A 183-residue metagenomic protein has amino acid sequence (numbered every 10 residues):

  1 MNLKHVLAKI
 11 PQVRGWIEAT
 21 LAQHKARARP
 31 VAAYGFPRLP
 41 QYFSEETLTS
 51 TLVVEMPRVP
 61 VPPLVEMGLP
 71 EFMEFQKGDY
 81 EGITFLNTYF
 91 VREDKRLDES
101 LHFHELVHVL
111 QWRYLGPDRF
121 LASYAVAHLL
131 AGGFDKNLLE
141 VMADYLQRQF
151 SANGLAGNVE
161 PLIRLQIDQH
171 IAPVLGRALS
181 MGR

Functional and structural regions predicted by a protein language model:
K4-A8, W16-T49, E71-Y80, T84 (+2 more regions): Metalloprotease/metallohydrolase-associated module, dominated by Zn2+-dependent proteases
S50-V59: Short linear loop/turn motifs
E55, N87, R92-D94: Pocket-edge structural micro-motifs
R58-F75: Charged, often glycine-rich, active-site loop that binds/positions anionic groups
F85, V91, H102-V107: Polar-ligand-bearing catalytic/cofactor-coordination segments of membrane-embedded or membrane-tethered inner-membrane
D94-K95, L106-S123: Catalytic Zn2+-binding segment of zinc metalloproteases
